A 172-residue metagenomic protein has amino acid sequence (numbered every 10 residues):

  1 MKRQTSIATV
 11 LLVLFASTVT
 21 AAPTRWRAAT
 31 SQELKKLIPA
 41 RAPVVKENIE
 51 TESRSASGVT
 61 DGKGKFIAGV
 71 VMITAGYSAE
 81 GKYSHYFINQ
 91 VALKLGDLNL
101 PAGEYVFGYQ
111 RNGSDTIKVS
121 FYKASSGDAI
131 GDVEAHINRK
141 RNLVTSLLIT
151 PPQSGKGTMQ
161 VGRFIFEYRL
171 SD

Functional and structural regions predicted by a protein language model:
M1-A8: Bacterial N-terminal signal peptides that target proteins for export
T9-S17: Bacterial N-terminal signal peptides
A21-Y77, S126-D172: Primarily secretory-pathway and cell-envelope proteins
A75-S126: Mid-length scaffold segments of soluble, non-membrane domains
